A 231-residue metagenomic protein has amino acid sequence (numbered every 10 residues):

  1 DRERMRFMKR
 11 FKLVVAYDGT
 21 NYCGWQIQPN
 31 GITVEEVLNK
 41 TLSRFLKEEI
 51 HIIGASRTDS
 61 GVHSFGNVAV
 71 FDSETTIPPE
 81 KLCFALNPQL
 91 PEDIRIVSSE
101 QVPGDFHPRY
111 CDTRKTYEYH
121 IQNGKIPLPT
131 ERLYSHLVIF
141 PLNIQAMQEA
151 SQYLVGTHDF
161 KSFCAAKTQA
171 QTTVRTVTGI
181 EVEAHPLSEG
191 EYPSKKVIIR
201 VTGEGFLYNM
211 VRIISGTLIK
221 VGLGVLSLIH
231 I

Functional and structural regions predicted by a protein language model:
R4-H230: Structured-RNA-binding interfaces characteristic of tRNA pseudouridine synthases
